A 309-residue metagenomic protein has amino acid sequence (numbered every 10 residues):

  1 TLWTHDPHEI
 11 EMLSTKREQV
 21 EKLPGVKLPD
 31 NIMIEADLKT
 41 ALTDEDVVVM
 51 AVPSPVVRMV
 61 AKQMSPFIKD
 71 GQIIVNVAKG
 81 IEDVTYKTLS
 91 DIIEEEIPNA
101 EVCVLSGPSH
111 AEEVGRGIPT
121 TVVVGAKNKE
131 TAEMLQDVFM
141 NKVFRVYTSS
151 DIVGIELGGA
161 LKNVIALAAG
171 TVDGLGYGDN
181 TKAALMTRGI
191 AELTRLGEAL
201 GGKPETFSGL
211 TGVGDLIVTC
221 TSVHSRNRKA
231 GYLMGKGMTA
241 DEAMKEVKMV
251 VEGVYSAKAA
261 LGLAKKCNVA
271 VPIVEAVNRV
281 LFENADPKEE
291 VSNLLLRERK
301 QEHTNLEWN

Functional and structural regions predicted by a protein language model:
T1-D46, R58, K62, P66 (+1 more regions): Conserved N-terminal Rossmann-fold NAD(P) cofactor-binding segment
T4-P7, A61-I73, L233, M238-D241: P-loop/Walker A phosphate-binding loop and immediately adjacent motor/lid segment at beta-alpha junctions
H5, K79, K127: Cofactor-binding loop segments of dinucleotide-utilizing enzymes, especially the Rossmann-like FAD- and NAD(P)+-binding
H8, P55, V84, T88 (+14 more regions): Conserved active-site and cofactor/substrate-binding residues in soluble primary-metabolism enzymes
L28, I34-T43, V47-G117, L135: Rossmann-like NAD(P)(H) cofactor-binding subdomain of soluble oxidoreductases
V56, F67, I92, E96-A100 (+1 more regions): Internal alpha-helical scaffold of NAD(P)-dependent oxidoreductase catalytic cores
A169-G170, E198-S208, L216-N309: NAD(P)-dependent Rossmann-like dehydrogenase/reductase catalytic/cofactor-binding core
